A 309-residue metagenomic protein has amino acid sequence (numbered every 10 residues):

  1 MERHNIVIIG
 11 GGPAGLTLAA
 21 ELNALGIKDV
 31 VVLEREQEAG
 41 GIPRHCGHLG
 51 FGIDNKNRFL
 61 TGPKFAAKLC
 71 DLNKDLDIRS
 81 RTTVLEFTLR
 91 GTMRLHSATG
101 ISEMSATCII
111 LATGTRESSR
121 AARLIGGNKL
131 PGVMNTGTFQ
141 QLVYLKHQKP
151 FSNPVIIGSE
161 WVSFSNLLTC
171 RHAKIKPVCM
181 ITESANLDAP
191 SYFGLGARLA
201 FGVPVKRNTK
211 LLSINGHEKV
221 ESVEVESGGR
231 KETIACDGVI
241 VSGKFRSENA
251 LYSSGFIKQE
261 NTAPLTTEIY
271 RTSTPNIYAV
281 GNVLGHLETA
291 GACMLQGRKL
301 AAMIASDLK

Functional and structural regions predicted by a protein language model:
R3-N5, R81, R90, P150-N153 (+2 more regions): Phosphate-coordination loops involved in phosphoryl transfer and adenosine-cofactor binding
H4-K64, F151-F193, E260: Beta1-alpha1 glycine-rich phosphate/pyrophosphate-binding loop at the start of Rossmann-like nucleotide-binding domains
V7-I9, L33, M104-G114, A235-G243: Short hydrophobic core segments
C70-N73, I78-L95, R171-E260: A Rossmann-like FAD-binding core segment of flavoenzymes
T113-G126, F245-G255: Flavin (primarily FAD) binding-site architecture
S118-N166, L265-E268: Glycine-rich dinucleotide-binding loop and its adjacent helix/turn
V133-V143, G238-L287: FAD-site-proximal beta/loop scaffold in flavoenzymes
V280-K309: A conserved FAD-binding loop/helix module that cradles the flavin
